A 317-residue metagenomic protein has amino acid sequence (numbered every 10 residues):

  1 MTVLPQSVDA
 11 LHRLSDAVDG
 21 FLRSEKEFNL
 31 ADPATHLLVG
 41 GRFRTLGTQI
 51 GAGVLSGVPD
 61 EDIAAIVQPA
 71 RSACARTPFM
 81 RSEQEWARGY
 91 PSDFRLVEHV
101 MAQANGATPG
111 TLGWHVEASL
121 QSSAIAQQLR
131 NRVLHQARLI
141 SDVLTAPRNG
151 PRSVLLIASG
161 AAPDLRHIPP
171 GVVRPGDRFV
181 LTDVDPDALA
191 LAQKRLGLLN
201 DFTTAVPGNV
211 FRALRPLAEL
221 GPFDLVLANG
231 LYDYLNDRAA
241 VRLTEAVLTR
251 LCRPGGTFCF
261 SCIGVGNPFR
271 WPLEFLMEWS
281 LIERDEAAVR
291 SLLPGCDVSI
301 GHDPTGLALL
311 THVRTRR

Functional and structural regions predicted by a protein language model:
T2-I50, E61-V67, L120-V143, R148-R152 (+4 more regions): Class I (Rossmann-like) S-adenosyl-L-methionine-dependent methyltransferase catalytic domain, capturing the SAM-binding
S56-P147: Conserved Class I S-adenosyl-L-methionine-dependent methyltransferase catalytic core
R76-F79, L225-V226, N267-P272: Short acidic (Asp/Glu) and glycine-rich catalytic loops that position anionic groups and cofactors
L156: Class I SAM-dependent methyltransferase core
R215-V226: A short acidic, Gly/Pro-enriched loop at the edge of an enzyme's catalytic core that lines a small-molecule cofactor
A228-L231: A short beta-strand submotif of the Rossmann-like class I SAM-dependent methyltransferase core that lines
Y234-V247: A short, conserved alpha-helix within the catalytic core of class I
A246-P254: Conserved helix-to-beta-strand junction in the class I
